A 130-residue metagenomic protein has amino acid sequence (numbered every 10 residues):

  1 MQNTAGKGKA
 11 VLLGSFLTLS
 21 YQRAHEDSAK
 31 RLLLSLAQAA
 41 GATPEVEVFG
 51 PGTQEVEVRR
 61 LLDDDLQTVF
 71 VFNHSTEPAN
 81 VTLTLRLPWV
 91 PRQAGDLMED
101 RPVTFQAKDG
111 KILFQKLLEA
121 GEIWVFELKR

Functional and structural regions predicted by a protein language model:
M1-S20, G52-W89, G121: Carbohydrate-binding surface patches
G14, G95, K129: Residue-level detector of conserved, well-ordered beta-strand and adjacent loop positions that form binding/recognition
R23-T68: Glycan-recognition and catalytic regions of carbohydrate-active enzymes
S28-L32, L85-V90: Active/binding-pocket-proximal capping segment
T43-F49, Q93, P102-T104: Short secondary-structure junctions
V71, A94-G95: Hydrophobic beta-strand positions
G95-F114: Solvent-exposed beta-strand/loop surfaces of large extracellular or lumenal domains
K108-R130: C-terminal beta-strand-rich structural cap/linker in extracellular carbohydrate-active enzymes
